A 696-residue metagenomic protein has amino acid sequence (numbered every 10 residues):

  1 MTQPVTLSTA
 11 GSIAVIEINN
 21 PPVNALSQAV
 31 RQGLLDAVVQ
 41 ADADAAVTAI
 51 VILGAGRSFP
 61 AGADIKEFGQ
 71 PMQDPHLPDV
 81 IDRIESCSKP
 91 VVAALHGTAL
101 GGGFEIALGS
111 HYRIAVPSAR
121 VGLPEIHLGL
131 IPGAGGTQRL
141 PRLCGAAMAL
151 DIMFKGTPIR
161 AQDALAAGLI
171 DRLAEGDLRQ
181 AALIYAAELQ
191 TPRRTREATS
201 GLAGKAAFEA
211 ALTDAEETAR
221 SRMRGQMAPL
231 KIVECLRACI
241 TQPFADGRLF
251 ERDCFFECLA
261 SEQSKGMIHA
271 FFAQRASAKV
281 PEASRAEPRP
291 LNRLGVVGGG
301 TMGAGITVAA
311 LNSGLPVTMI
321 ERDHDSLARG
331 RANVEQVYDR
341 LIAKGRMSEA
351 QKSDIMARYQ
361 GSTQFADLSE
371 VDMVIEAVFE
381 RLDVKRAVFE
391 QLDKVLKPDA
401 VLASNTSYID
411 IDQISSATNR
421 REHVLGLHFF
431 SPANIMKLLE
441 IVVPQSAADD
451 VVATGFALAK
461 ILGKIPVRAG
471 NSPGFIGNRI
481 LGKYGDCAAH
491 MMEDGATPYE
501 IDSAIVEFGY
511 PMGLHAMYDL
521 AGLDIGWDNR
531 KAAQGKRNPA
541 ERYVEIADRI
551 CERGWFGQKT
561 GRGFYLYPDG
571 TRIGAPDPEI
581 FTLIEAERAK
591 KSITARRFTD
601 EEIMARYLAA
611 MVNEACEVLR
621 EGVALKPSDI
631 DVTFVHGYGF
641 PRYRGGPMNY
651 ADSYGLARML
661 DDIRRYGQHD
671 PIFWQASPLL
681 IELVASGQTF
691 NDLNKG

Functional and structural regions predicted by a protein language model:
M1-L53, D79-D82: Conserved CoA-thioester-binding segment of acyl-CoA-metabolizing enzymes
N19, P71-P75, C87, A99 (+3 more regions): N-terminal glycine-rich phosphate-binding loop for ADP-containing cofactors
N20-V23, S58, K66, A238-C239: A short, flexible beta-alpha/helix-coil linker loop
A49-G54, A94, S404: Short beta-strand segments at enzyme active-site cores
L53-R83, A99, H127-L130: Glycine- (often His-adjacent) and acidic-residue-rich active-site loop that binds/positions the CoA thioester
G97-G103: Gly/Ser-rich catalytic serine loop of serine hydrolases
